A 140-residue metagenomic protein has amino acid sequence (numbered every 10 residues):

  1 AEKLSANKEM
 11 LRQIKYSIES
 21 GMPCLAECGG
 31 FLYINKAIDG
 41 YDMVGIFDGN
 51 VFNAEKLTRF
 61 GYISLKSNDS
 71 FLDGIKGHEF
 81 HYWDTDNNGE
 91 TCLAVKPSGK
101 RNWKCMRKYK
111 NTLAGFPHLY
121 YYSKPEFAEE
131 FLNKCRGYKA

Functional and structural regions predicted by a protein language model:
A1-S67: Cysteine-nucleophile active-site neighborhood
V51-A140: Amide-donor transfer/coupling interface in amidating biosynthetic enzymes
